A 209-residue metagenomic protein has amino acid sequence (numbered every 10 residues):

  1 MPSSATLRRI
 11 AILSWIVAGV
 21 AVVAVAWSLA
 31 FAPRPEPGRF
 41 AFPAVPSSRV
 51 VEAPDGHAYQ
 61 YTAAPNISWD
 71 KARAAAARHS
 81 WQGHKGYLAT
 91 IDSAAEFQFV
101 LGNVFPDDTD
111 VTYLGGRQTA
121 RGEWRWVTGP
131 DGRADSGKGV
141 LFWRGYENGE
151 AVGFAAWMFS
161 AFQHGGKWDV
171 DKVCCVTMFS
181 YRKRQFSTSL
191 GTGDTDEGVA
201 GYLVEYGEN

Functional and structural regions predicted by a protein language model:
S3-G19: N-terminal Sec-pathway targeting helices
W15, A26-N209: Extracellular, disulfide-bonded carbohydrate-recognition/adhesion ectodomains, dominated by C-type lectin-like domains
V20-A24: Alpha-helical transmembrane segments
